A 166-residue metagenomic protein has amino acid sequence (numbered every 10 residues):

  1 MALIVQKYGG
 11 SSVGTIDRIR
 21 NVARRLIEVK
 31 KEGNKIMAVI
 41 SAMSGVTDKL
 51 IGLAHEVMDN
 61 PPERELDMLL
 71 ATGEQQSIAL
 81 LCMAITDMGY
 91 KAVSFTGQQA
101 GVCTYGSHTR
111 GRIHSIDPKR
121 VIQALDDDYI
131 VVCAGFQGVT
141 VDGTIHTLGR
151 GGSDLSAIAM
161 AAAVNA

Functional and structural regions predicted by a protein language model:
M1-A166: Nucleotide/pyrophosphate-binding catalytic subdomain
